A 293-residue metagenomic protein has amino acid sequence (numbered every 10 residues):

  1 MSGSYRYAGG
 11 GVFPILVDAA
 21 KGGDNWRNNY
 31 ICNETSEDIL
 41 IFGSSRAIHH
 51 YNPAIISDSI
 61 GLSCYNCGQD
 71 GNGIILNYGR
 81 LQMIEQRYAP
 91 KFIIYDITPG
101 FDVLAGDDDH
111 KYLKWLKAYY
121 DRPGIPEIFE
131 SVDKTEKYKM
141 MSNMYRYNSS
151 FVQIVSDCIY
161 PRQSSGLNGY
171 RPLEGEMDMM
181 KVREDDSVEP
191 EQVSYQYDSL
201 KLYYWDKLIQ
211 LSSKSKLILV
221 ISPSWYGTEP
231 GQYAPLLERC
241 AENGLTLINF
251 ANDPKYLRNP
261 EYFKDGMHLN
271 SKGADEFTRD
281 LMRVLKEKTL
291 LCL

Functional and structural regions predicted by a protein language model:
M1-L62, G73-M83: Membrane/wall-proximal cationic-aromatic binding patches
S36-E37, L62-S63, A89-F92, S213-I218 (+1 more regions): Loop/turn elements at helix/coil->beta-strand transitions in domains of secreted/extracellular proteins
F42, R46-I128: Membrane-embedded segments
G68, I221, N249-A251: Residue-level recognition of beta-strand->loop/alpha-helix junctions
G71-I75, Y195-S199, W225-G231: Acidic-and-aromatic substrate-binding clefts and catalytic sites of carbohydrate-active enzymes
H110-S215: Secreted/periplasmic serine-hydrolase-like ester/acetyl group-modifying domain
K207-E229: Active-site segments of SGNH/GDSL-like serine hydrolases that catalyze O-acetyl group transfer/hydrolysis on lipids
Y233-L293: C-terminal regions of proteins
